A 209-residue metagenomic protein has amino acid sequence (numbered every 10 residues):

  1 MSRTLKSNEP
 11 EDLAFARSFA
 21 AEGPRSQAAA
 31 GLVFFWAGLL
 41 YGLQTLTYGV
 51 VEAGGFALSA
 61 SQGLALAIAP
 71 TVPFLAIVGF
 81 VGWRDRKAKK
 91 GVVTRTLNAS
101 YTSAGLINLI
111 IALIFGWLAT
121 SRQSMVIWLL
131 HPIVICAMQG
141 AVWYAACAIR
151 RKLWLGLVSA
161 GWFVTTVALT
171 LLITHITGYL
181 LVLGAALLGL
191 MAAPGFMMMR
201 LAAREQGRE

Functional and structural regions predicted by a protein language model:
M1-A30: N-terminal juxtamembrane cytosolic/stromal segments of multi-pass membrane proteins
R25-I114: Selected alpha-helical membrane-embedding segments in polytopic membrane proteins
G31-F34, G38, T71, L106 (+5 more regions): Residues within membrane-spanning alpha-helices of integral membrane proteins, especially the hydrophobic core/packing
Q44-G49, I107-A119, V142-A145, W162-H175: Hydrophobic alpha-helical transmembrane segments and adjacent interfacial helices in integral membrane proteins
G49-S61, G116-L129, L172-G178: Helix-coil boundary and interhelical linker segments in multi-pass alpha-helical membrane proteins
I77-R95, A141-A148, A192-M199: C-terminal ends of transmembrane helices
T96-L155: Membrane-proximal helix-loop-helix units in multi-pass membrane proteins
V142-E209: Terminal transmembrane helical module of multi-pass membrane proteins
